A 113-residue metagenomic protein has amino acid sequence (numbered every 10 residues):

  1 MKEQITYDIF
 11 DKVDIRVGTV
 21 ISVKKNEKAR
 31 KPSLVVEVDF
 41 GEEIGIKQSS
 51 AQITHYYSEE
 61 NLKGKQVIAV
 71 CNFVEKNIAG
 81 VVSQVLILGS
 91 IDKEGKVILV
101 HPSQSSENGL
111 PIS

Functional and structural regions predicted by a protein language model:
M1-S113: Phosphate-backbone binding interfaces of nucleic-acid-interacting proteins
